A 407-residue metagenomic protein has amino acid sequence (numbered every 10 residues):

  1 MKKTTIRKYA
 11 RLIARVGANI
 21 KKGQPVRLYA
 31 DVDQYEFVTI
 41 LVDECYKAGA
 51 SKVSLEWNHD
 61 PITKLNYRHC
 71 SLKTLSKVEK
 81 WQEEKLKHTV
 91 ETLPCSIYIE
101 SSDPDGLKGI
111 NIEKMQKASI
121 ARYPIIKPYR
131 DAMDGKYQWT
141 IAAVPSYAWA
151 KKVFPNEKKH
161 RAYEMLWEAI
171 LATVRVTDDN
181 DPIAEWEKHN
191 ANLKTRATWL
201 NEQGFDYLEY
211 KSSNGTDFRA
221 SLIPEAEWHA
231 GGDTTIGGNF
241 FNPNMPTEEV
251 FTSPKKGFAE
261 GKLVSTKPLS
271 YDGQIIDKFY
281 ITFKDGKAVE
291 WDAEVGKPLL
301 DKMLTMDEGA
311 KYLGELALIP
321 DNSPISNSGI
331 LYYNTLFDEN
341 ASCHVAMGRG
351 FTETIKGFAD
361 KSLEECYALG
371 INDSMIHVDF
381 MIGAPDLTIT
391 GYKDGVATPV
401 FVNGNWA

Functional and structural regions predicted by a protein language model:
M1-E260, T390-G391, P399, W406: Active-site bordering "gate/hinge" segments that shape substrate access to catalytic or cofactor-binding pockets
R11, N201-Q203, D272-I275, G309 (+2 more regions): Short solvent-exposed loop/turn micro-motifs enriched in small/polar/acidic residues
D33-Q34, S102-P104, S146, G215 (+8 more regions): Short, glycine-/Ser/Thr-/acidic-enriched flexible segments
Y207-Y210, F279-T282, P385-D394: Short polybasic amphipathic segments
T252-E308: Long, well-ordered mid-to-C-terminal structural blocks that present hydrophobic/aromatic surfaces
F258-E260, I276-K278, D285, K311-E315 (+3 more regions): Active-site lining segments that contact anionic ligands and/or coordinate catalytic metals
A288-A359: Dual-mode signal for accessory low-complexity, basic/Gly-rich regions
E364-A407: Extended hydrophobic packing segments that form well-structured cores
